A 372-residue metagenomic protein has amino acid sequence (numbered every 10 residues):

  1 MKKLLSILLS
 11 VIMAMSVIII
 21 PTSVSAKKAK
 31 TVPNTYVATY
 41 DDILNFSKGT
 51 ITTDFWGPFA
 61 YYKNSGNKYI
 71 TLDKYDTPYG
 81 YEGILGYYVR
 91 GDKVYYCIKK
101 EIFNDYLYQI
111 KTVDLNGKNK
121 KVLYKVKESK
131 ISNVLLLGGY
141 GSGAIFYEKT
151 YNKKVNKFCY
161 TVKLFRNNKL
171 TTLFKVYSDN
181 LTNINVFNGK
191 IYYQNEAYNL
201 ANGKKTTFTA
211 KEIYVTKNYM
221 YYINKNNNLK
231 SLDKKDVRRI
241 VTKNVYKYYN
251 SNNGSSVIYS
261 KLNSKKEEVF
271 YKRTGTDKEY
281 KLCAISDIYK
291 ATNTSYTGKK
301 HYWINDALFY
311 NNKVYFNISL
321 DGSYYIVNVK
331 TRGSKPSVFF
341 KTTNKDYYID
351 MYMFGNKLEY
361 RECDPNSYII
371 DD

Functional and structural regions predicted by a protein language model:
M1-I7: Positively charged n-region of N-terminal signal peptides that target proteins for export
V11-I12: Repetitive helical segments and hydrophobic/amphipathic motifs
M15-T31: Sec-dependent signal peptide cleavage junction
A29-G49, T53-Y79, Y108-K125, V155-K175 (+5 more regions): Surface-exposed loop/turn elements that mediate protein-protein interactions on large endomembrane-trafficking
T35-F46, G80-R90, S129-G141, S178-N188 (+5 more regions): Repeated scaffold domains used in trafficking and secretory/extracellular systems, primarily beta-propellers
N45, T52-T53, Y95-C97, A144-E148 (+5 more regions): Residue position within the beta-strands of beta-propeller blades
Y87, L137-G138, G143, I258-Y259 (+3 more regions): Acidic, low-complexity, intrinsically disordered interaction modules
K99-N104, T150-N156: Short, conserved, GDST-rich strand-edge loop motifs in beta-rich repeat architectures
